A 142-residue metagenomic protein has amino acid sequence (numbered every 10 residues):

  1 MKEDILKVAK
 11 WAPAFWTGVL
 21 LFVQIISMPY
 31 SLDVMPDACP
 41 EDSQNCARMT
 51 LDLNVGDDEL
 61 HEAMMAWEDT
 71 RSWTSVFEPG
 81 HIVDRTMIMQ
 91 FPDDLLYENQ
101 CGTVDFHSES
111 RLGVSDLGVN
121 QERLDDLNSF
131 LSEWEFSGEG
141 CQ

Functional and structural regions predicted by a protein language model:
E3-A12, Q24-Q142: Ser/Thr-rich, low-complexity intrinsically disordered terminal regions
A12-L20: Acidic, aliphatic-rich amphipathic alpha-helical segments
